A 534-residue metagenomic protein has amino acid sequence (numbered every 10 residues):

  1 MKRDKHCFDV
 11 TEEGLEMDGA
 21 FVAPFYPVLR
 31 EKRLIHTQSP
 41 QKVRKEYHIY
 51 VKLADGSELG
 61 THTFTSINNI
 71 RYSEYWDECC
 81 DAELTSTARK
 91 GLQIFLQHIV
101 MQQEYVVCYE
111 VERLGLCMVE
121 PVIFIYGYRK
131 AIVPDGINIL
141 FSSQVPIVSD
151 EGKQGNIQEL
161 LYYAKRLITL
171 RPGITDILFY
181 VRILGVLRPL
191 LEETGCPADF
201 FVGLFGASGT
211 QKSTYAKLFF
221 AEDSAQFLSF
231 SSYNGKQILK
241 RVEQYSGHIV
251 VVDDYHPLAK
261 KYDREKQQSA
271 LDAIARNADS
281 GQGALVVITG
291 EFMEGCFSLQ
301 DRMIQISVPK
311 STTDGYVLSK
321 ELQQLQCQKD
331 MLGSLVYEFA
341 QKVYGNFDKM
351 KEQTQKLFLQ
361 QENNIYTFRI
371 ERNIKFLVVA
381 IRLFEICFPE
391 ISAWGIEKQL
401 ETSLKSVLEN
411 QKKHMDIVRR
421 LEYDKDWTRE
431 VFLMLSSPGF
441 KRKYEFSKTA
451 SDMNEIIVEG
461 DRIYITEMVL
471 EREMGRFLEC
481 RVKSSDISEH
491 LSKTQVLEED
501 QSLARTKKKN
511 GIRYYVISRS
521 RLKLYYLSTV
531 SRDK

Functional and structural regions predicted by a protein language model:
M1-G173, K240-H248, R264, L299-D301 (+1 more regions): Conserved glycine-centered beta->alpha loop in an early N-terminal alpha/beta scaffold
M118-Q158, Y163-L167, M350-K534: DNA transaction DNA-binding modules
G136-A225: P-loop NTPase catalytic core of nucleic-acid-dependent motor ATPases
G203-F205, T214-R264: AAA+/P-loop NTPase substrate/partner-engagement loops
S246-I249, G281-V286: Loop/turn-to-beta-strand initiation segments
Q267-S280: Conserved catalytic/switch belt of AAA+ P-loop NTPases
G283-E291, I304-S307: Structural recognition of the conserved hydrophobic beta-strand(s) that form the central parallel beta-sheet of P-loop
F297-I391, E397: Phosphate-sensing "switch" segment of ASCE/P-loop ATPases
